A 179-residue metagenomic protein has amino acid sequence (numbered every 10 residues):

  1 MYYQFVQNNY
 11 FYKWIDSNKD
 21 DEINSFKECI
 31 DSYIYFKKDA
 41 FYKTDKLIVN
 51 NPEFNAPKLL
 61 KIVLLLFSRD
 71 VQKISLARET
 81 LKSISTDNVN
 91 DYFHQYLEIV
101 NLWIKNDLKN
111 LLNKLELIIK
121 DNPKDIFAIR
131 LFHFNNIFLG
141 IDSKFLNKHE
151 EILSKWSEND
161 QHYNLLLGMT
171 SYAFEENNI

Functional and structural regions predicted by a protein language model:
Q4-I23, I84-Y92: TPR-adjacent "capping" and linker segments in tetratricopeptide-repeat scaffold/adaptor proteins
N18-K46, L97-K109, L131, M169: Alpha-helical segment of the N-proximal tetratricopeptide repeat
K19, P52-E53, V89, P123-K124 (+1 more regions): Short coil turns that delineate tetratricopeptide repeat
D31-I34, L64-D70, W103-N106, N136-I137 (+1 more regions): Specific register positions within alpha-helical solenoid repeats of the TPR/Sel1-like families, i.e., one
D39-I74, I119-L139: Short, charge-rich amphipathic alpha-helical segments embedded in non-transmembrane helical bundles/solenoids
D39-V49, K73-D87, L108-K120, D142-E158 (+1 more regions): Alpha-helical repeat scaffolds
P57, H94, F127-A128, H162-L166: TPR alpha-solenoid repeat register
E158-I179: Extended alpha-solenoid helical-repeat scaffolds
